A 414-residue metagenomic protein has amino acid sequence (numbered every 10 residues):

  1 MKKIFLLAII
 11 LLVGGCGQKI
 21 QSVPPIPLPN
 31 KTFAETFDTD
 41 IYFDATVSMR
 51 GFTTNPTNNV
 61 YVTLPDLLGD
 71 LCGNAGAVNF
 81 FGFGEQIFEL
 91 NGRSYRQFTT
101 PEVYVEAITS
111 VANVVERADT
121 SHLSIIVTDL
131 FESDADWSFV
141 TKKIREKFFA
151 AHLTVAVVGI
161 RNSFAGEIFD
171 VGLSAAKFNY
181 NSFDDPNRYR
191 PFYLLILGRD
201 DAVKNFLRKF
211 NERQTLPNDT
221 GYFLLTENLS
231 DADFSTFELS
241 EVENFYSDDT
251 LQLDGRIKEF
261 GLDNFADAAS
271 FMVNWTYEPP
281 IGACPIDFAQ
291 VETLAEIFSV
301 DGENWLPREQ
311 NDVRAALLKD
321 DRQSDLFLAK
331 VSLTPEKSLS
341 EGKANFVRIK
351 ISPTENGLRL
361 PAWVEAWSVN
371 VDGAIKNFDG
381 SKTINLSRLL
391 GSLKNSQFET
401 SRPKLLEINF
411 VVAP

Functional and structural regions predicted by a protein language model:
M1-I4, Q18: Positively charged n-region of N-terminal signal peptides that target proteins for export
I4-V13: Sec-dependent N-terminal signal peptides
C16-D40, V47-G51, L406-P414: Acidic, polar low-complexity linker/tail segments
I20-P24, M49-T54, I87-R93, E132-T141 (+2 more regions): Extracytoplasmic/secreted cell-surface and envelope-processing proteins
P27-P29, T36-F37, V47-A77, F139-A151: …and closely analogous acidic/polar surface helices at protein-protein or active-site interfaces in A-domain-like
A77-I125, E132-D136, G159-I168: Von Willebrand factor
A156-E278, A283: Eukaryote-biased recognition of electropositive, low-complexity segments and basic polyanion/acidic-motif-binding
S240-P414: Extended non-globular C-terminal regions
